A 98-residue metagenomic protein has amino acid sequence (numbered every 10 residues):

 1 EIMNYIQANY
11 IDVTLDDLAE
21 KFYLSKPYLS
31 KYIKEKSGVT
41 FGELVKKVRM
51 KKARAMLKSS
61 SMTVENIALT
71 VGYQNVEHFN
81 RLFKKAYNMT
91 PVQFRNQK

Functional and structural regions predicted by a protein language model:
E1-D17: General nucleic-acid-binding
M3-A8, E35-Q74, N96-K98: Terminal helix-turn-helix DNA-binding modules in bacterial transcription factors
D12, D16-V48, A68-T90: Basic/polar phosphate-binding segments, predominantly the helix-turn-helix DNA-binding elements of transcriptional
